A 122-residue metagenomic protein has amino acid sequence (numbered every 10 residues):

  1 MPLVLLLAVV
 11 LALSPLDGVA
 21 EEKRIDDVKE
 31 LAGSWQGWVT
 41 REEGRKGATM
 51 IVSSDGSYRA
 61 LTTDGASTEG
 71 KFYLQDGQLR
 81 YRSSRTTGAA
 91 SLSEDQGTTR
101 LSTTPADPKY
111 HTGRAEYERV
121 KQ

Functional and structural regions predicted by a protein language model:
L3-A12: Hydrophobic helical h-region of N-terminal Sec-dependent signal peptides in bacterial secretory/periplasmic proteins
V19-Q36, T49-S53: N-terminal helix-cap/turn-to-beta initiation motif at the start of protein domains
A20-R24, V39-K46, Q78-Q122: Beta-sheet ligand-binding and adhesion/scaffold domains
E43-R80: N-terminal glycine/threonine-rich, aromatic-flanked beta-hairpin/loop signature
